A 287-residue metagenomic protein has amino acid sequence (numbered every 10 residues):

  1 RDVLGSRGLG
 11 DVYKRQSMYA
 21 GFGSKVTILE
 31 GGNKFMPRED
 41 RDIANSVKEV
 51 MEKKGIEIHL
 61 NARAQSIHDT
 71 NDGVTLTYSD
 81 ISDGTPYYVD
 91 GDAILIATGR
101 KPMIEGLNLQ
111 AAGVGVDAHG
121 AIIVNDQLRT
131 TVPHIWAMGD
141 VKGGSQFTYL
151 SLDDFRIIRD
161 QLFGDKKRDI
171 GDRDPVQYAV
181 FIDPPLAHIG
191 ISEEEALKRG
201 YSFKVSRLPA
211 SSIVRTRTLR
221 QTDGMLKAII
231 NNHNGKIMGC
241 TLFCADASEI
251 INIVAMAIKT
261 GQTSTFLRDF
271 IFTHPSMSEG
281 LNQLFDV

Functional and structural regions predicted by a protein language model:
R1-L9, Y13: Single conserved hydrophobic/aromatic residue that forms the stacking wall/gate of nucleotide- or nucleobase-binding
R15-T85, S145-L152, D160-E195: Rossmann-like dinucleotide-binding cores of NAD(P)H-dependent redox enzymes
M36, M103-G106, S145, V214-T216 (+1 more regions): Glycine/Thr-rich phosphate-binding loops of Rossmann-like dinucleotide-binding domains
T70, G106, G113-G115, T218-D223: Short loop/turn motifs at secondary-structure junctions and domain boundaries
I81, D117, N125-D126, E193 (+1 more regions): Short, acidic, Ser/Thr-enriched surface-loop or helix-capping motifs
Y88-V89, A93-K166: FAD-site-proximal beta/loop scaffold in flavoenzymes
G164, F181-V287: Flexible, glycine-rich terminal cap/loop adjacent to redox cofactors in electron-transfer oxidoreductases
